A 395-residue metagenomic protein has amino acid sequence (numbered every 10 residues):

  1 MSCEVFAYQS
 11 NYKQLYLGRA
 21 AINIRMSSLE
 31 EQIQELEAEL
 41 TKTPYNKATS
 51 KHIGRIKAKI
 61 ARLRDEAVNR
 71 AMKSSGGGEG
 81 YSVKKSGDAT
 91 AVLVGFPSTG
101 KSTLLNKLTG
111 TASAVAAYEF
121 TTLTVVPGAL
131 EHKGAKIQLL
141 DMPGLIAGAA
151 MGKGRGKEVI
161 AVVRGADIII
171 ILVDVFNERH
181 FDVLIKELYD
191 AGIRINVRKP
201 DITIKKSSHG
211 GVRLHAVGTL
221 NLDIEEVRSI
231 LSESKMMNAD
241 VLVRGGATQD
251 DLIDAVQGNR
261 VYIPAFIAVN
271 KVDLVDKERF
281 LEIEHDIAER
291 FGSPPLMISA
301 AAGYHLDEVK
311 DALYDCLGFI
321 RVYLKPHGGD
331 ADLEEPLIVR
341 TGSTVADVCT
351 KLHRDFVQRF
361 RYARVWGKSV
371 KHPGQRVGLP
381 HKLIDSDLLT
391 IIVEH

Functional and structural regions predicted by a protein language model:
Y8-Y12, Y16, N23: Intrinsic-disorder-associated, low-complexity terminal segments enriched in Asp/Asn/His/Tyr and depleted of Lys/Arg
K13, G128, Y189, H353-R354: Residue-level marker of positions within ordered structural domains that often coincide with functionally constrained
Q14, T124, L184, A288-E289: Compositionally biased, low-complexity repeat tracts
R25-R198, K205-K206: Conserved G1/Walker A P-loop phosphate-binding module
K42, A48-A89, V94, T99 (+2 more regions): C-terminal-of-GTPase-core extension/linker across diverse P-loop GTPases
